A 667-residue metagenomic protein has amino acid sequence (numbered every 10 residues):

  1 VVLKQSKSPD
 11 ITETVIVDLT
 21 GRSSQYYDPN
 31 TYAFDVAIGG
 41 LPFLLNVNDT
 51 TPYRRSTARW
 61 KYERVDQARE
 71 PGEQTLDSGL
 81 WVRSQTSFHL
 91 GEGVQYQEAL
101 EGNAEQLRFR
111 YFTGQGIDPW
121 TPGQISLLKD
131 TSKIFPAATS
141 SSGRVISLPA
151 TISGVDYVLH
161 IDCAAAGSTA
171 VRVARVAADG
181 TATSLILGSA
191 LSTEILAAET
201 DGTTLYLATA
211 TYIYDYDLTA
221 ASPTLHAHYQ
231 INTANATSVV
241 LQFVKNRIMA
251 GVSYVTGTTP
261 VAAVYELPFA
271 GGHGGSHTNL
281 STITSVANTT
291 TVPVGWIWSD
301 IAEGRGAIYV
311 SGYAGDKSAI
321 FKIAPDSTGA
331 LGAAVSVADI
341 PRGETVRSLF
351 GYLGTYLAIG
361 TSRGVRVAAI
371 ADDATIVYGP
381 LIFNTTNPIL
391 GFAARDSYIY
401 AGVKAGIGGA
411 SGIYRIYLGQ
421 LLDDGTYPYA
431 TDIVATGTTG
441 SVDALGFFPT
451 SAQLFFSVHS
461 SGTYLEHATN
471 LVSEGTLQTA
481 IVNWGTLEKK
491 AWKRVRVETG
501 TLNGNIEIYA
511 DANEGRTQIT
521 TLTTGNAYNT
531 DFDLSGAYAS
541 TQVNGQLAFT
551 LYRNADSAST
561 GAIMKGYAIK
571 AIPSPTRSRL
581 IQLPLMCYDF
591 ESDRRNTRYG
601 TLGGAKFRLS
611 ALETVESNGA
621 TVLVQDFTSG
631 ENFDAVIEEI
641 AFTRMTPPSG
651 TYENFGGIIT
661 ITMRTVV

Functional and structural regions predicted by a protein language model:
L3-G188, E199, T204, A208-A220 (+7 more regions): N-terminal beta-propeller domains
L3-V17, Y27-D28, Y32, G39 (+6 more regions): Non-cytosolic beta-sandwich-type ligand-binding/adhesion modules
A138-V155, A190-T203, Q230-N246, A287-G304 (+3 more regions): Repeated scaffold domains used in trafficking and secretory/extracellular systems, primarily beta-propellers
T183-S189, T224-I231, G275-N288, L331-D339 (+4 more regions): Beta-propeller fold detector
G251, K489-G500, T601-A611, S617: Beta-rich globular "head" domains
T345-R366, F383-L422, E488, R494: Loop/turn-rich, solvent-exposed surfaces of beta-rich toroidal or solenoidal domains
S441-Q478: Blade-level signature of beta-propeller repeat domains, shared across WD40, Kelch, NHL, RCC1 and BNR/Asp-box propellers
I572-V667: Extracellular/virion structural assembly segments
